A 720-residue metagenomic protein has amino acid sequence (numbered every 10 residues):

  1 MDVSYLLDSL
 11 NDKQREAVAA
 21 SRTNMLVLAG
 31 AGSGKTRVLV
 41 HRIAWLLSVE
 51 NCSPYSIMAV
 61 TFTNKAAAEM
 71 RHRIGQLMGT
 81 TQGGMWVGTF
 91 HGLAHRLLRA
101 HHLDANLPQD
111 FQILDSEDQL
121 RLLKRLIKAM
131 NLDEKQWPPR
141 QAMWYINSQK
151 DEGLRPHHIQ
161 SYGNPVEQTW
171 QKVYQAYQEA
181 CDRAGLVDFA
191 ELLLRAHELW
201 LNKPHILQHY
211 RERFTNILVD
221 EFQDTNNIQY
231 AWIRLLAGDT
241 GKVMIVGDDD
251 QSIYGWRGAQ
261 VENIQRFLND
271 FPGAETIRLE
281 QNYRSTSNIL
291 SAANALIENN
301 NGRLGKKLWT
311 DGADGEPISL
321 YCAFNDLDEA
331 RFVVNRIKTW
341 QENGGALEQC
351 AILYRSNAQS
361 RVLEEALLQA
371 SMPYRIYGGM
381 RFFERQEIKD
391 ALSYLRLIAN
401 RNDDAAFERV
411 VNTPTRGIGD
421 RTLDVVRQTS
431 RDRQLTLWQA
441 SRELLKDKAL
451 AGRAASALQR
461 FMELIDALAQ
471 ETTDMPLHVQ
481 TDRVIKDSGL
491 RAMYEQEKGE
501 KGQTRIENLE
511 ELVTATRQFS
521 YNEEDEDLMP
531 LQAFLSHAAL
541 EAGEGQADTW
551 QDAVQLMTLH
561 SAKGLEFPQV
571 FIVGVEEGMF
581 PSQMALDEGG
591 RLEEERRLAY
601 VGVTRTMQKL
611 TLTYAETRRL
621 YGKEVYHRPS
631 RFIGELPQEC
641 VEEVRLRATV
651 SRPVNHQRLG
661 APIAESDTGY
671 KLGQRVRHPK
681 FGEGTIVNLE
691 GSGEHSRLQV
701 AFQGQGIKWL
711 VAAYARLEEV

Functional and structural regions predicted by a protein language model:
M1, T240, A562-M579, M584-A585 (+2 more regions): Structural signature of nuclease core domains in nucleic-acid processing machines
D2-L7, L39, A44-W45, N227-E329 (+2 more regions): Conserved RecA-like helicase ATPase core segment that couples NTP binding/hydrolysis to strand translocation
V3, D8-A19, T23-L28, V38-L39 (+8 more regions): Conserved helicase NTPase motor core
V3, L7-L10, R15-A29, Y55 (+7 more regions): Inter-lobe coupling/hinge region of RecA-like P-loop helicase motors
G34-K35: Conserved glycine(s) of the Walker
S53-N64, M85, D220, V246 (+6 more regions): Conserved RecA-like ASCE P-loop NTPase motor core of nucleic-acid helicases/translocases
S56-Y145, K150, H157-Y162, Y321 (+1 more regions): Conserved P-loop NTPase-based nucleic-acid remodeling module centered on helicase motor cores
I159, G163, A346, S360-M372 (+3 more regions): Conserved helicase C-terminal RecA-like lobe
